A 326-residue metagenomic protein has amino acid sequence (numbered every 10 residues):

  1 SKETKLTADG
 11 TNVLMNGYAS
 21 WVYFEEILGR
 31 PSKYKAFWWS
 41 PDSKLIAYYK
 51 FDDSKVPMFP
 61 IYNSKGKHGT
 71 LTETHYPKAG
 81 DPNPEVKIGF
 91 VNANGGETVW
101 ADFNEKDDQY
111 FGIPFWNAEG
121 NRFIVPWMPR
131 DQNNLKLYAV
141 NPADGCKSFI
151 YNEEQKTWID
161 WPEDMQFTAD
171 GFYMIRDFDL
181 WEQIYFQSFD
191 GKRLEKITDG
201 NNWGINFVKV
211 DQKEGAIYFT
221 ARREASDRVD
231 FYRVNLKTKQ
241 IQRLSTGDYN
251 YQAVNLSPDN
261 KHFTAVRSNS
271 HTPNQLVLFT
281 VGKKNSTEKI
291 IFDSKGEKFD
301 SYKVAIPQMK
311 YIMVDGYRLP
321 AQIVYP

Functional and structural regions predicted by a protein language model:
S1-E3: A conserved hydrophobic secondary-structure block that centers on an alpha-helix together with its immediately flanking
L6-W38, L45-W100, F279-E297: Predominantly five- to eight-bladed beta-propeller fold
E25-E26, V99-F103, S148-N152, R193-T198 (+1 more regions): A short beta-strand motif characteristic of beta-propeller blades
W39, W116-N117, Q166-F167, V210-Q212 (+1 more regions): Residue-level recognition of a conserved intra-blade site in WD40 beta-propeller repeats
D42-K44, E119-N121, A169-D170, K213-G215 (+1 more regions): Short coil/turn segments that connect the beta-strands within blades of beta-propeller domains
L45-F51, V56-F59, D81-K87, Y110-F115 (+6 more regions): Non-catalytic accessory segments flanking enzyme active sites
F51, M128-R130, D177-D179, R222-E224 (+2 more regions): Short loop/turn segments immediately following the C-termini of beta-strands
N92-G96, N141-G145, S188-K192, N235-K239 (+1 more regions): Short loop/turn segments that connect beta-strands within beta-propeller blades
